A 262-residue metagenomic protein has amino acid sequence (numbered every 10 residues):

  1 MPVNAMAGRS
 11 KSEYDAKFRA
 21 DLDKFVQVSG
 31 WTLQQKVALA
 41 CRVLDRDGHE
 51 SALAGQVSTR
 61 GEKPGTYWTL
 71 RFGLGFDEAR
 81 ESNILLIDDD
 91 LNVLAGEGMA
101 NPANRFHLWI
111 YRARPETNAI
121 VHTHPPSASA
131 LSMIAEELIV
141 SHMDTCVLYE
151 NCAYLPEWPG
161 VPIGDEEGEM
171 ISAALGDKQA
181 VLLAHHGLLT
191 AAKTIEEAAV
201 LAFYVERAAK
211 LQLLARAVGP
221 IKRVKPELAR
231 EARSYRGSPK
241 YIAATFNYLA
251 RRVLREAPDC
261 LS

Functional and structural regions predicted by a protein language model:
P2-S262: Glycine-rich flexible loops
